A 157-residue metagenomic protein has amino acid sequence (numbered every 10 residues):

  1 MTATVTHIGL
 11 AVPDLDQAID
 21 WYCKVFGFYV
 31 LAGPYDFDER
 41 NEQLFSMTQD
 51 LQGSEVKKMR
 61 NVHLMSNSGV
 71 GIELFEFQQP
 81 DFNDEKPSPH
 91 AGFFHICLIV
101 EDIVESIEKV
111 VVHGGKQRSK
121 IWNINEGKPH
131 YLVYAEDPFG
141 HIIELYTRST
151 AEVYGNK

Functional and structural regions predicted by a protein language model:
A3, P13-Q17, A32, S66-V70 (+1 more regions): Vicinal oxygen chelate
A11-G69, V112: Core segments of cupin and vicinal oxygen chelate
D36-D38, A151-K157: A short, polar/charged loop-to-alpha-helix boundary motif
N41-E42, P129-H130, G155: Short Asp/Glu-rich motifs
L145-T147: Conserved SAM-binding loop
